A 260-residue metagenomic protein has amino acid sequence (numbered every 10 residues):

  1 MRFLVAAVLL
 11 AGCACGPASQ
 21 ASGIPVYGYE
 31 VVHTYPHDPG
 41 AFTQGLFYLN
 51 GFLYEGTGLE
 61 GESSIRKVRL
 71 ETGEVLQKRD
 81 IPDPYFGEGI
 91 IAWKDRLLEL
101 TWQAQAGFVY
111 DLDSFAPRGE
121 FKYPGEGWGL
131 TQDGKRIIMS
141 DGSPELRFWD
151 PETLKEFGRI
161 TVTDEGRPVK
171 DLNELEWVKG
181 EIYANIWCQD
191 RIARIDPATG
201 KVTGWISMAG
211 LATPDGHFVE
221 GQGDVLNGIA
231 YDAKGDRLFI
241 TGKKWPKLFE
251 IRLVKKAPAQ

Functional and structural regions predicted by a protein language model:
A21-G40, L70-L76: A short helix->beta-strand "capping" segment at the edge of beta-propeller domains
V32-S64, R79-I91, G242-P246: Beta-strand-rich domains and repeat architectures in extracellular enzymes and scaffolds, especially beta-propellers
H33-Y35, L76, D80-D83, R159-P168 (+1 more regions): Surface-exposed loop and turn segments in beta-propeller and other repeat-based domains that flank or scaffold
P39-N50, D83-W93, Y123-R136, S140 (+2 more regions): Beta-rich, blade/repeat-based domains predominating in secreted/periplasmic proteins but also intracellular
E55-L59, L97-A104, M139-S143, A184-C188 (+1 more regions): Conserved beta-strand positions in repeat-built beta-propeller and related beta-rich domains
R69-G73, D111-F115, P151-L154, D196-G200 (+1 more regions): Short loop/turn segments that connect beta-strands within beta-propeller blades
G73-V109, F115-G127: Blade-loop segments of beta-propeller domains
G107-E165: Hydrophobic, well-structured mid-protein blocks that either form specific transmembrane helices
